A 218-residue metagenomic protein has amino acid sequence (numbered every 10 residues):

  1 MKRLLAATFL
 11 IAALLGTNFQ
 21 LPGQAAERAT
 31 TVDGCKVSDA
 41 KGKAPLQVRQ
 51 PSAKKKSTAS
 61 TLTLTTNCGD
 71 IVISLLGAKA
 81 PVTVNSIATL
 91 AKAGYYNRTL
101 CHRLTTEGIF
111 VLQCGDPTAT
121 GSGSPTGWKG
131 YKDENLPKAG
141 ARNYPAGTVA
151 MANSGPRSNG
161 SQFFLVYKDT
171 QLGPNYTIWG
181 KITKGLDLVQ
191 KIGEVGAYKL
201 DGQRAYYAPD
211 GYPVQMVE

Functional and structural regions predicted by a protein language model:
M1-L4: Positively charged n-region of N-terminal signal peptides that target proteins for export
A7-T17: Bacterial N-terminal signal peptides
G16-E218: Cyclophilin-like peptidyl-prolyl cis-trans isomerases
